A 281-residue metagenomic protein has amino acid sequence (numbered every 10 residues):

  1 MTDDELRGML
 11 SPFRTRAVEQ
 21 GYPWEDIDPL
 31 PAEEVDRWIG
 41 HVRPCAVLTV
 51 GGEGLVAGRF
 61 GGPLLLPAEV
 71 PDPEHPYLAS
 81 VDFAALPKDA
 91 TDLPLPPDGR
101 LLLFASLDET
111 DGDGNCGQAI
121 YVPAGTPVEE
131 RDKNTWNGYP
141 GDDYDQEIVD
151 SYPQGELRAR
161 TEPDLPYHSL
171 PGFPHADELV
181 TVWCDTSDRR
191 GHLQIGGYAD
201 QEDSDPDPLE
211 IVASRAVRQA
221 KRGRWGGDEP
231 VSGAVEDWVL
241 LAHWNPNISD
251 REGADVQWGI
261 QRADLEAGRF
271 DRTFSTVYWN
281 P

Functional and structural regions predicted by a protein language model:
M1-P281: Preference for intrinsically disordered or flexible, low-complexity segments and adjacent hinge/connector residues
